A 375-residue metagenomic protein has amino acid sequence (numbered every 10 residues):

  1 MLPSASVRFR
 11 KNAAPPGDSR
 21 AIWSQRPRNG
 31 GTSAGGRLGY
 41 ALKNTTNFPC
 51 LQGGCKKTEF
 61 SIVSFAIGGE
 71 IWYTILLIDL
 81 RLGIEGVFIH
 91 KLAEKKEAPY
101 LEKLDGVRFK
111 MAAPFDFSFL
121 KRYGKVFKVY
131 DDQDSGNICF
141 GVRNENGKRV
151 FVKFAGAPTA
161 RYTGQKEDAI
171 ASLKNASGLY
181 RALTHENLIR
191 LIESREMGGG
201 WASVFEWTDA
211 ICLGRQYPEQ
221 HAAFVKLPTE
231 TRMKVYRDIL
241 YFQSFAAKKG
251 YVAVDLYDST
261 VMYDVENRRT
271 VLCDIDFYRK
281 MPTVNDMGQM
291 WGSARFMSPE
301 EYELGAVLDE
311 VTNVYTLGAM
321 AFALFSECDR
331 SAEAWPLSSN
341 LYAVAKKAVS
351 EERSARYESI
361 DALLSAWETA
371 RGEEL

Functional and structural regions predicted by a protein language model:
G86-K125: Juxta-kinase regulatory segment immediately upstream of eukaryotic protein kinase catalytic domains
G136-S172, G178: ATP-binding glycine-rich loop module of kinase domains
R190-W201: Short beta-strand micro-motifs within the conserved protein kinase catalytic domain, predominantly in the N-lobe
G199-C212: Conserved short submotifs of the Hanks-type protein kinase catalytic core that shape the nucleotide-binding pocket
Q243, A247-Y263: Catalytic-loop of the protein kinase fold
D264-W291: Activation segment/activation loop of eukaryotic-type protein kinase catalytic domains
M287-E301: Conserved activation segment of eukaryotic-like protein kinases, specifically the C-terminal portion of the activation
